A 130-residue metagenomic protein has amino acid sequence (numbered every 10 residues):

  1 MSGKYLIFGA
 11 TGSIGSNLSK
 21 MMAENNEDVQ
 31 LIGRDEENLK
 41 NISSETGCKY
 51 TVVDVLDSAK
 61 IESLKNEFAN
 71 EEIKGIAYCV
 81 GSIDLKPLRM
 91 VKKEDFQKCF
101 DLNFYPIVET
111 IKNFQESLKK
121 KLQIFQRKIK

Functional and structural regions predicted by a protein language model:
T11, G15-K20: N-terminal Rossmann NAD(P)H-binding glycine-rich loop of SDR-like oxidoreductase domains
E27-L39: Conserved glycine-rich Rossmann-like NAD(P)H-binding loop of the short-chain dehydrogenase/reductase
E45-A59: Rossmann-fold cofactor-recognition segment
L56-E71: Conserved Rossmann-fold cofactor-binding substructure of NAD(P)-dependent oxidoreductases
A77-L85: Conserved NAD(P)H cofactor-binding loop of Rossmann-fold oxidoreductase domains
P87-L88, D95-F100: Substrate-binding pocket helix/loop in short-chain dehydrogenase/reductase
K121-K130: Catalytic loop of short-chain dehydrogenase/reductase
